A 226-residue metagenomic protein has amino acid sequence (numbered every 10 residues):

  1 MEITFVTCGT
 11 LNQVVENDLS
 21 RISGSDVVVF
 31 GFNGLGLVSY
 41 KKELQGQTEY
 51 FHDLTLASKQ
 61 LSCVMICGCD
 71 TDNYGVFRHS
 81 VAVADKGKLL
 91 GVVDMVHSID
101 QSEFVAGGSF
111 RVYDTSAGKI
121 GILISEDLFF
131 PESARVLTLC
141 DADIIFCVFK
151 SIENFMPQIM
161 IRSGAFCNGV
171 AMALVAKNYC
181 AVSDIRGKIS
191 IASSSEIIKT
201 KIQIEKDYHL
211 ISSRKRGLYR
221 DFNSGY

Functional and structural regions predicted by a protein language model:
E2-F30, G34, F104-N168: Active-site beta-loop-alpha substructure in enzyme catalytic cores, prototypically the cysteine-centered nucleophile
L11, S98-I99, E196-I198: Short coil/turn segments at the loop-to-beta-strand junctions that recur within blades of beta-propeller repeat folds
N33-E49: Metal-dependent catalytic neighborhoods of phosphoester/phosphodiester hydrolases
G46-I66, F129-K199: CN hydrolase (nitrilase-like) catalytic-core segments centered on the catalytic cysteine and neighboring Lys/Glu
C67-D72: Short beta-strand-to-loop element that shapes/binds the nucleotide-sugar donor at the catalytic cleft/hinge
N73-C140, I159, S163, H209-Y226: Active-site catalytic loop in hydrolytic enzyme cores
C180-Y226: Long hydrophobic alpha-helical segments typical of transmembrane helices together with their membrane-interfacial
